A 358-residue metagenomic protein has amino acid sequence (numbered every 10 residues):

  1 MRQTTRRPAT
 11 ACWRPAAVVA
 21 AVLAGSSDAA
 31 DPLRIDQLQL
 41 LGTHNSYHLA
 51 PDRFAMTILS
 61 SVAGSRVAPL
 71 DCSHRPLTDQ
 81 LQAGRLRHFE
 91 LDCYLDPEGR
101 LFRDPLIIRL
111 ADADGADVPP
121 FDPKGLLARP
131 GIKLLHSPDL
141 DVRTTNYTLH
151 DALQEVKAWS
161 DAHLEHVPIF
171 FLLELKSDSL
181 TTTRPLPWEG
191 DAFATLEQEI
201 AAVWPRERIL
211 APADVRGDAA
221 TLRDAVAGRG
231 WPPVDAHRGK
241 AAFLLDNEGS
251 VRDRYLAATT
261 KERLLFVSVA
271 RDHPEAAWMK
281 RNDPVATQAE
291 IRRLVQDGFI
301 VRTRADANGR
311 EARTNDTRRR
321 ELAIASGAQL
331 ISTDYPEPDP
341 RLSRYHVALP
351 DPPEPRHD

Functional and structural regions predicted by a protein language model:
M1-R6, S26-A30: Basic/polar N-terminal segments that are highly enriched at the extreme N-terminus, encompassing both cleavable
Q3-A16: Bacterial N-terminal signal peptides that target proteins for export
R14-A24: Bacterial N-terminal signal peptides
D28-D358: Catalytic cores of phosphodiester-bond hydrolases, prominently lipid phosphodiesterases
